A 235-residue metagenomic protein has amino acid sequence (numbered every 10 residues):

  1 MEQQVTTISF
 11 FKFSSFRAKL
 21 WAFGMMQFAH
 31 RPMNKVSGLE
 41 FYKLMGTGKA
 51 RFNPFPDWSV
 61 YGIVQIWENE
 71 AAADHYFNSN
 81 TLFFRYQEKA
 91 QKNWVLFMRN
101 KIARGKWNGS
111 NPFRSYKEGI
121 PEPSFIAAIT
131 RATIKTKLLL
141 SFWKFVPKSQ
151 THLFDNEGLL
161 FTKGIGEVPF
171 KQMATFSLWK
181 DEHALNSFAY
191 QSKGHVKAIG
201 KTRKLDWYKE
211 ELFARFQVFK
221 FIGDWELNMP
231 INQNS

Functional and structural regions predicted by a protein language model:
M1-Y61, E70-Y76, K89-A174, A184-Q191 (+1 more regions): Short S/T/G/P-rich N-terminal loop/turn motif that feeds into the first structured element of a domain
T81-E88, V196-K197: A common structural junction motif
I199-L205: C-terminal end-helix/capping segment
